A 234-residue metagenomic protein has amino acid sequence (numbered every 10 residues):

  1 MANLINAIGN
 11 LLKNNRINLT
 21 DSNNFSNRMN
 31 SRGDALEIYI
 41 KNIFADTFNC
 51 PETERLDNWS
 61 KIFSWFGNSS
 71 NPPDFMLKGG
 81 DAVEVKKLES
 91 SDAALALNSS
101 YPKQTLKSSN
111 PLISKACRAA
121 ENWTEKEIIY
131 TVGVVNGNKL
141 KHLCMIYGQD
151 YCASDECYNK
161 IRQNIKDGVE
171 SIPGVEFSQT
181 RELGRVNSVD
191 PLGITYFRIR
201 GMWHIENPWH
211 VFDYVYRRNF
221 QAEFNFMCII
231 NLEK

Functional and structural regions predicted by a protein language model:
M1-K78, K87-K234: Nucleic-acid endonuclease domains
